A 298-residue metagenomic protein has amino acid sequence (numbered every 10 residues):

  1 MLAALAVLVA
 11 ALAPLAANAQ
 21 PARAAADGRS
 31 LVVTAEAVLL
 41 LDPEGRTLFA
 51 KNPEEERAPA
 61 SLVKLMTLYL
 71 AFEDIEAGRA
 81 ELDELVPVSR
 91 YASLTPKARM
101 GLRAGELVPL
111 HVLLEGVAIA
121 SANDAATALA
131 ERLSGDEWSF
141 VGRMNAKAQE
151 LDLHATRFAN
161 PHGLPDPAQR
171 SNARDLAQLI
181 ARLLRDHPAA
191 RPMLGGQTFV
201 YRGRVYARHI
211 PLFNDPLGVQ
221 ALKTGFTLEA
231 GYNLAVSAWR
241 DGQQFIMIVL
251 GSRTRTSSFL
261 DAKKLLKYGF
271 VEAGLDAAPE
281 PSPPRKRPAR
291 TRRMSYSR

Functional and structural regions predicted by a protein language model:
M1-A37, L41, R79-E81, V271-R298: N-terminal secretory targeting signals
L2-A11, A37, P53, P59 (+8 more regions): Residues at the start of alpha-helices and the adjacent loop-to-helix junctions
V9-A13, S30-V32, G78-A80, L94 (+5 more regions): A generic structural signal for short, solvent-exposed coil/turn residues that cap or connect secondary-structure
A17-R174, L184: Active-site-adjacent loops and short helices of periplasmic peptidoglycan-processing enzymes
L153-R157, P161, P165-R298: Domain-terminus/edge residues, biased toward the C-terminal soluble/receptor-binding domains of extracytoplasmic
